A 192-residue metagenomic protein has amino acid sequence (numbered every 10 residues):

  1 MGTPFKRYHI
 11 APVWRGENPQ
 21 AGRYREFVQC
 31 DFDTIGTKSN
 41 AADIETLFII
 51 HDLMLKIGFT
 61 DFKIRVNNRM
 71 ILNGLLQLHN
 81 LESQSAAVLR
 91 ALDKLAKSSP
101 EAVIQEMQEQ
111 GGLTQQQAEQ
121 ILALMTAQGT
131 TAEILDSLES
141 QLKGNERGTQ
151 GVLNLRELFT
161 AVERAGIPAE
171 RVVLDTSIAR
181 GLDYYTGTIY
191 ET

Functional and structural regions predicted by a protein language model:
M1-T60, M107-T192: Positively charged, Gly/Ser-enriched RNA/tRNA-binding surfaces
T46, N68-I71, V88-A91, V103 (+2 more regions): Internal, well-ordered alpha-helical segments in soluble enzyme and binding-protein domains
V66-L78, I178-T186: Beta-rich nucleic-acid/ligand-interaction surfaces
L75-L76, E82, G129: Active-site-proximal loop/short-helix segments that contain or immediately flank catalytic acid/base residue(s)
N80-Q108: Acidic, His- and aromatic-enriched active-site or binding-groove loops in soluble protein domains that engage sugars
